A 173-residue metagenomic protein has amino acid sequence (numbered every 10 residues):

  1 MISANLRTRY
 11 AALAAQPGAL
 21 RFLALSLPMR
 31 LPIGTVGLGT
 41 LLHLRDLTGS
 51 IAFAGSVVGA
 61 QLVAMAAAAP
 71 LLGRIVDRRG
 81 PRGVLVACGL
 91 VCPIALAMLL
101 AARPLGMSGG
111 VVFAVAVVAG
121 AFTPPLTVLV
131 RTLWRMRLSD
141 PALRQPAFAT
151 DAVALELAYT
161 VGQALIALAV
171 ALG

Functional and structural regions predicted by a protein language model:
I2-A66: Helix-loop boundary and gating motifs at the non-cytosolic
P28, A60, A64, V91 (+3 more regions): Small/hydrophobic positions within alpha-helical transmembrane segments of multi-pass membrane transporters
L62-P70, Y159-T160, A164: Residue-level signature of mid-helix packing/kink "hotspots" within the transmembrane helices of 12-pass Major
A67-P81, V170: Helix-to-loop junctions at the C-terminal end of transmembrane segments in multipass secondary transporters
R78-L90: Cytoplasmic membrane-interface "Motif A"-like loop-to-helix N-cap segments of 12-TM Major Facilitator Superfamily
L90-M107: C-terminal ends and interior cores of transmembrane alpha-helices in multi-pass membrane transporters/permeases
V115-L157: Cytoplasmic helix-loop-helix junction between adjacent transmembrane helices in 12-TM secondary transporters
V161-G173: Transmembrane alpha-helix termini and helix-breaking/packing motifs in multi-pass membrane transporters
